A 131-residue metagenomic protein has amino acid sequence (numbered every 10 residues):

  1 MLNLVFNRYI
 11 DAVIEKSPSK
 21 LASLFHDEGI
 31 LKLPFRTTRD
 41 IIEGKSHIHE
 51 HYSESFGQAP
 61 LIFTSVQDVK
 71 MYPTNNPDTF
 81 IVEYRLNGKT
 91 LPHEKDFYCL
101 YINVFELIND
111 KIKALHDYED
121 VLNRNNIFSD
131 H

Functional and structural regions predicted by a protein language model:
N3-E28: Short acidic-aromatic low-complexity motifs
S19, M71-D78, E106-K113: A short, structured loop/turn motif at beta-sheet edges
F25-H26, L33, L86-G88, N103 (+1 more regions): Short beta-strand segments enriched in hydrophobic/aromatic residues within well-folded beta-rich domains
H26-P73: A solvent-exposed, acidic/Ser-Thr-rich amphipathic alpha-helical stretch
L61, N87-Y98: Short, cysteine-centered beta-strand-loop-beta hairpins and adjacent loop/turn segments enriched in charged/polar
V66-Y72, L86, L100-E106: Hydrophobic/aromatic beta-strand elements that line small-molecule binding cavities or substrate pockets in beta-rich
N76-L86: A short hydrophobic beta-strand element
Y98-N126: Short beta-strand edge/turn micro-motifs at domain boundaries
